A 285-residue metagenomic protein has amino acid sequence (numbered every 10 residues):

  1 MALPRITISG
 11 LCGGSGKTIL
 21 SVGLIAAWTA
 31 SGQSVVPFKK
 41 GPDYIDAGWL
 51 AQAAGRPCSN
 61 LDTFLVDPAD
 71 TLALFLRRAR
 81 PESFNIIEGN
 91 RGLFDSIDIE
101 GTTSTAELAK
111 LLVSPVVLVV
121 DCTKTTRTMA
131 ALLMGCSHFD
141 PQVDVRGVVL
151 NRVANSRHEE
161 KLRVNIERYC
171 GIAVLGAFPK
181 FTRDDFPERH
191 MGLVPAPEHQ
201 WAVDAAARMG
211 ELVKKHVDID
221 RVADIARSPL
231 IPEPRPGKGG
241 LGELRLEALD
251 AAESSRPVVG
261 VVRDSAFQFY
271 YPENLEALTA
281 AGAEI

Functional and structural regions predicted by a protein language model:
A2-I19, I25-L112, V116, V120-G147 (+3 more regions): ATP-dependent carboxylate-amine ligase catalytic core
A2-P4, A252-V258: A short, charged/proline- and glycine-enriched loop that marks the coil->beta-strand transition at the N-terminal
T29, G242, T279: Gly/Ala-rich phosphate-binding loop of Rossmann-like dinucleotide-binding domains, activating on the conserved
G41-P42, R91, R152-V153, P179-D184 (+1 more regions): Glycine-rich beta-alpha junction loops
C58, L175, I285: Short beta-strand elements in bilobed, periplasmic/extracellular small-molecule ligand-binding domains
T126-G237, R245-L249: Internal gly/pro-rich beta-alpha loop/helix module that stabilizes soluble enzyme cofactors or their anionic handles
R256-I285: Phosphate-binding active sites in nucleotide-utilizing proteins
